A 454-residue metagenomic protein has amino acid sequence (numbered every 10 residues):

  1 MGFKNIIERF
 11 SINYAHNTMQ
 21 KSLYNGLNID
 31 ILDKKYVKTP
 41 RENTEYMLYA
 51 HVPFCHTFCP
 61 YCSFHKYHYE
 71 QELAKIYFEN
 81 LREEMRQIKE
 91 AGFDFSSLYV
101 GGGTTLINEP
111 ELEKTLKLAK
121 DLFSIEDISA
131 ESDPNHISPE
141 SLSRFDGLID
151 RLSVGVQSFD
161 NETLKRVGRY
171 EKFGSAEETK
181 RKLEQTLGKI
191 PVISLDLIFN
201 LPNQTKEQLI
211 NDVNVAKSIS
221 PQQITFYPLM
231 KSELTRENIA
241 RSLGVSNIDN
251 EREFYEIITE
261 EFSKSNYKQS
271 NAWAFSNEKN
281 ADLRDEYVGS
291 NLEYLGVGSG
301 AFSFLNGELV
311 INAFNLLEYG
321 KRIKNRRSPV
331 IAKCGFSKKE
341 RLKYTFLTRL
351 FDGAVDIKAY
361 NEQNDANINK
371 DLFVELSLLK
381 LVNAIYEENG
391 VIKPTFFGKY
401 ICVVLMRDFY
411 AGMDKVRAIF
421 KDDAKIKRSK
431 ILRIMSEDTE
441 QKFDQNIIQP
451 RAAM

Functional and structural regions predicted by a protein language model:
M1-M47, I419-K421, R428-M454: Flexible, acidic/Gly-rich N-terminal and inter-domain linker regions that tether and position cofactor-handling modules
E42-Y77, K165, R169-Y170: Canonical Radical SAM [4Fe-4S] cluster-binding loop centered on the CxxxCxxC motif and its immediate flanking residues
M47, S97, Y294, V391 (+1 more regions): A residue-level signal for beta-strand positions that form part of recognition/binding surfaces within mature
L48-A50, V154, P394: Short beta-strand motif preference
C55, Q222, E388-V391: Beta-strand-connecting loop/turn residues
Y69-I88, S97-N364: C-terminal scaffold of the Radical SAM
F302-M454: Charged, E/D/K/R/S-rich low-complexity terminal regions of large eukaryotic assembly subunits
